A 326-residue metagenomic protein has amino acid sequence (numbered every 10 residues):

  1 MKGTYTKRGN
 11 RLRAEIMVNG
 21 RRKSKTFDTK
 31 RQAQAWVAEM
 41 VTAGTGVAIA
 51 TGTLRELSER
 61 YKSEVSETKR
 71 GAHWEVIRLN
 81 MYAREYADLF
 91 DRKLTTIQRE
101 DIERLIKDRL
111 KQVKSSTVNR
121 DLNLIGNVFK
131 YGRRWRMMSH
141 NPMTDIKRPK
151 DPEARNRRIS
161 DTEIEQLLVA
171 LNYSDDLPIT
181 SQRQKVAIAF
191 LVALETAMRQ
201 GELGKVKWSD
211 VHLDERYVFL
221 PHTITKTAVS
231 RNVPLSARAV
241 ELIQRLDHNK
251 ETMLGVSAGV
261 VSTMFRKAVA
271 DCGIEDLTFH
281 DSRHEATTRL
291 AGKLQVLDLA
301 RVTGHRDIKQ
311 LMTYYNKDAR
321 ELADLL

Functional and structural regions predicted by a protein language model:
V41-T45, E59-V113, V128-K130: Basic/aromatic-enriched alpha-helical hairpins
W74-I77, E215, I224, P234-E275: Active-site/catalytic core of tyrosine-dependent DNA strand-transfer enzymes
I97, R183-A187, A258-V261, E275-K293 (+1 more regions): Short basic/aromatic active-site micro-motif
N119, R134, M138-S139, D145-Q200 (+2 more regions): Basic, Lys/Arg- and aromatic-enriched nucleic-acid-binding interface segment
R134, L191, E195-E202, K267 (+2 more regions): C-terminal catalytic core of tyrosine-transesterase DNA break-rejoin enzymes
D145-R148, R157, T196, G201 (+1 more regions): Conserved tyrosine-mediated DNA breakage-rejoining catalytic core shared by Y-recombinases
R158, H222-T227, V240, G259 (+2 more regions): Catalytic-site neighborhood detector that most strongly recognizes the C-terminal catalytic loop/helix of tyrosine
D210-Y217, D276, L294-T313: Short, polar N-cap/turn motifs at the start of nucleic acid-interacting alpha helices
